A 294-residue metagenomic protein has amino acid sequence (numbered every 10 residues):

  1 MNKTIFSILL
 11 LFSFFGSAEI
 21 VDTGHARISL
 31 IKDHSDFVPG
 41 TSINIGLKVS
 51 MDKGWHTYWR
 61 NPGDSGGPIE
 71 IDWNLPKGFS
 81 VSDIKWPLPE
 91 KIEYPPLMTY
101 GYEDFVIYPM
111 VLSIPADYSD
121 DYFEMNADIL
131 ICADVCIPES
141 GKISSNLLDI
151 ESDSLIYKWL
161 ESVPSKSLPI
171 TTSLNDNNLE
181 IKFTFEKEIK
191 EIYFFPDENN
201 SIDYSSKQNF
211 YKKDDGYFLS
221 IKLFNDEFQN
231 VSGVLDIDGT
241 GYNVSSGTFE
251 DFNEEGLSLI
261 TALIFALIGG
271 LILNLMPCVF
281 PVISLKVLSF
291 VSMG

Functional and structural regions predicted by a protein language model:
M1-I5: Positively charged n-region of N-terminal signal peptides that target proteins for export
S13-F15: N-terminal signal peptide c-region/cleavage motif recognized by signal peptidases
S17-S258: Extracellular/lumen-exposed scaffold segments
E250-I260, L285-S292: Hydrophobic alpha-helical transmembrane segments
F252-M276: Small-residue-enriched transmembrane helix starts and helix-helix packing motifs in multi-pass inner-membrane proteins
I268-G294: Juxtamembrane transmembrane-helix termini in multi-pass membrane transport proteins
